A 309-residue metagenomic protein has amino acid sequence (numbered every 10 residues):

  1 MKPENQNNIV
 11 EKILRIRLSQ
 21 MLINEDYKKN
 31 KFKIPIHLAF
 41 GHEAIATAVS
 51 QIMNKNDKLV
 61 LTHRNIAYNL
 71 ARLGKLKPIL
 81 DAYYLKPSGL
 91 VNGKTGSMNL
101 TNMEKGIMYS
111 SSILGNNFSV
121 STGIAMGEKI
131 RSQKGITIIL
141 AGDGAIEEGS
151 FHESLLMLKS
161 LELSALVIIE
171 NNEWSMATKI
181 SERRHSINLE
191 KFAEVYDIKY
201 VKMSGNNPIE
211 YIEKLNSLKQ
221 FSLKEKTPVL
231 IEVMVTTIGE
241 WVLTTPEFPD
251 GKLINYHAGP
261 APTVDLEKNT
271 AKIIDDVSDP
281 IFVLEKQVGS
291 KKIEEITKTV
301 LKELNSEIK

Functional and structural regions predicted by a protein language model:
M1-K33, K55, K272-D276, P280-S290: Cofactor-/ligand-binding subdomain signature composed of acidic, glycine-rich, tryptophan-containing flexible loops
N5-L18, S217, E295-E307: A non-catalytic, amphipathic alpha-helix used as a structural packing/dimerization or gating element in enzyme scaffolds
L18, M53, I238-G239, N305: Short alpha-helix boundary/capping elements
M21-E25, K29-L163, K179-H185, E190-D197: Cofactor-binding active-site loop characterized by glycine-rich and histidine/acidic residues
I107-S110, G115-E303: Glycine-rich ThDP/TPP pyrophosphate-binding loop and its adjacent helix/strand module within ThDP-dependent enzymes
E225, I308-K309: Short arginine-rich
